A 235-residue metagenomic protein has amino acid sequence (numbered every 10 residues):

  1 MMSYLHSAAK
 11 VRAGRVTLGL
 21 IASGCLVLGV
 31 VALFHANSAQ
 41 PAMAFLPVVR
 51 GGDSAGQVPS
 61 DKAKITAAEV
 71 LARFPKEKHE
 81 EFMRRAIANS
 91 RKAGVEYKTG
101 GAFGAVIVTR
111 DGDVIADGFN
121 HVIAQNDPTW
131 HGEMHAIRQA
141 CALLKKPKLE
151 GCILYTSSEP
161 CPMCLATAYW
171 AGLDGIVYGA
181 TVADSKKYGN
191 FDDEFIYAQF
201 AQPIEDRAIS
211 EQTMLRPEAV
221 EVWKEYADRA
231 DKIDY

Functional and structural regions predicted by a protein language model:
S3-E96, T167-Y235: Zinc-dependent deaminase
E96-A102: Short, flexible loop/turn motifs enriched in small residues
F103-T109: Short beta-strand scaffold segments in enzyme catalytic cores
V122-H135: A short, polar/charged loop-to-alpha-helix boundary motif
K146-S158: Immediate flanking context of iron-sulfur cluster ligation sites
S158-A166, W170: Conserved redox-active cysteine motifs that mediate thiol-disulfide chemistry, especially di-cysteine Cys-X(1-2)-Cys
